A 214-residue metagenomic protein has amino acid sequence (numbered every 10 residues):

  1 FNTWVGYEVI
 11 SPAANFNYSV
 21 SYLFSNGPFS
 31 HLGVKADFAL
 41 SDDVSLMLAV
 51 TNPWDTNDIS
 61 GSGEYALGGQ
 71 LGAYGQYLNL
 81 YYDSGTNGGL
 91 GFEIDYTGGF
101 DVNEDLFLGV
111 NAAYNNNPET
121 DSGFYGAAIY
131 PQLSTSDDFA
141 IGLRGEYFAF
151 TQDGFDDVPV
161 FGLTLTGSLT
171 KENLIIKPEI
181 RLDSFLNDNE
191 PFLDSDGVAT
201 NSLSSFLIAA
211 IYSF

Functional and structural regions predicted by a protein language model:
F1-G72, L78-Y82: Surface-exposed coil loops of outer-membrane beta-barrel proteins
A73-L80, T86-F214: Outer-membrane beta-barrel pore domains
